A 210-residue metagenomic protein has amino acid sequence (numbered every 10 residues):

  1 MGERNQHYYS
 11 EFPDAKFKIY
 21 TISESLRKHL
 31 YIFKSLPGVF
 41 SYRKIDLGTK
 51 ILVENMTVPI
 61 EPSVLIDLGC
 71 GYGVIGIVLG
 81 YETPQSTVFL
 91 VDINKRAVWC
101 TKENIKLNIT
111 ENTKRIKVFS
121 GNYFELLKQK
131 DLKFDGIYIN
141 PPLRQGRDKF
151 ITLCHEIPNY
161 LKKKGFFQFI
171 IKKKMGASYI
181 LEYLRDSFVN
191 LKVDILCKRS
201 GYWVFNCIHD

Functional and structural regions predicted by a protein language model:
M1-R27, G38: N-terminal auxiliary segments of SAM/dcSAM-dependent transferases
L36-E54: Conserved SAM-binding loop and adjacent beta-strand
G48-K130, G136-I139: Conserved SAM/SAH cofactor-binding pocket of Class I
D135-D148: A short SAM/SAH-binding and catalytic strip from SAM-dependent methyltransferases
I151-K163: A short glycine-rich, Lys/Arg-flanked "PGG" loop and its adjoining helix->strand segment in the class I
K164-I171: Conserved beta-strand signature within the Rossmann-like core of class I S-adenosyl-L-methionine
K172-F188: Conserved class I S-adenosyl-L-methionine
C197-D210: Core SAM-dependent methyltransferase catalytic element
